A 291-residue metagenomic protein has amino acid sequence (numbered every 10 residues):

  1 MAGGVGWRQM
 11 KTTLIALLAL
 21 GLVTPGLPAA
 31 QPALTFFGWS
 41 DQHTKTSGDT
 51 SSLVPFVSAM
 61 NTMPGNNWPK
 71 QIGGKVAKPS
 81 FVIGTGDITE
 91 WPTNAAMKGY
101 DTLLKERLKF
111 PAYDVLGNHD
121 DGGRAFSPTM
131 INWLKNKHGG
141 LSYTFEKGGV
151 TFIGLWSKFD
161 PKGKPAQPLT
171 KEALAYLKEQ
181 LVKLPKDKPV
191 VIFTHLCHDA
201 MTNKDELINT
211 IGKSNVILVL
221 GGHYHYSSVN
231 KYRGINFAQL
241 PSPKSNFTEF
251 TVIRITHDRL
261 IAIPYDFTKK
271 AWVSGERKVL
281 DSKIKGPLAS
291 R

Functional and structural regions predicted by a protein language model:
I15-P25: Bacterial N-terminal signal peptides
G26-A96: N-terminal active-site segment of His-dependent metallophosphoesterases
G38-S40, S80-D87, A112-N118, V191-H195 (+2 more regions): Active-site neighborhood of phospho(di)ester-bond hydrolases with catalytic His/Asp-centered motifs
T44-T50, P161-G163, N246-T248, A271: Short, solvent-exposed loop/turn elements at domain surfaces
S58, T93-K186, N203-L218, V229-I263 (+1 more regions): Extended active-site neighborhood of metal-dependent phosphoesterases/phosphodiesterases
L181-D199: Short acidic, glycine-rich surface-loop motifs adjacent to enzyme active sites
T256-R291: A short C-terminal boundary segment appended to hydrolase-like catalytic domains
